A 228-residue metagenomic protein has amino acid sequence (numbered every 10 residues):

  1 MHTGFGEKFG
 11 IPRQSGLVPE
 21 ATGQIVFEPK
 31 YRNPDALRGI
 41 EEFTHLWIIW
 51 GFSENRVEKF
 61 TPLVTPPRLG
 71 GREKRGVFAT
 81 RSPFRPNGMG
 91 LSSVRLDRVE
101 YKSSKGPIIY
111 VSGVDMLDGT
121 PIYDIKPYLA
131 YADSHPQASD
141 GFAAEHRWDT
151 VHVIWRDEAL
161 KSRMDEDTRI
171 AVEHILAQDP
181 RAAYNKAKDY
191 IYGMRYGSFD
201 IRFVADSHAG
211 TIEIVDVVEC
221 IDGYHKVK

Functional and structural regions predicted by a protein language model:
M1-P34, I40-E42, A130-H174, A183 (+2 more regions): Arg/Lys-rich, positively charged N-terminal/basic patches that mediate binding to nucleic acids
G4, V99-K102, V114, I125 (+1 more regions): Residue-level recognition of beta-strand microenvironments
G6, R98-I109, H208: Short, conserved beta-turn/loop elements at beta-strand boundaries and strand-helix junctions
W50-F78: Glycine-rich, pocket-lining loop/helix-strand segments that form or immediately flank
F84-V94, G197: Short coil-to-beta-strand transition motifs
I109-A143: Flexible glycine-rich active-site/ligand-binding loops centered on an Asp-His dyad
K186-S207: Basic/aromatic recognition patch in beta-strand/loop cores that engages polyanionic ligands
D206-K228: Enriched for short, Lys/Arg-rich terminal
